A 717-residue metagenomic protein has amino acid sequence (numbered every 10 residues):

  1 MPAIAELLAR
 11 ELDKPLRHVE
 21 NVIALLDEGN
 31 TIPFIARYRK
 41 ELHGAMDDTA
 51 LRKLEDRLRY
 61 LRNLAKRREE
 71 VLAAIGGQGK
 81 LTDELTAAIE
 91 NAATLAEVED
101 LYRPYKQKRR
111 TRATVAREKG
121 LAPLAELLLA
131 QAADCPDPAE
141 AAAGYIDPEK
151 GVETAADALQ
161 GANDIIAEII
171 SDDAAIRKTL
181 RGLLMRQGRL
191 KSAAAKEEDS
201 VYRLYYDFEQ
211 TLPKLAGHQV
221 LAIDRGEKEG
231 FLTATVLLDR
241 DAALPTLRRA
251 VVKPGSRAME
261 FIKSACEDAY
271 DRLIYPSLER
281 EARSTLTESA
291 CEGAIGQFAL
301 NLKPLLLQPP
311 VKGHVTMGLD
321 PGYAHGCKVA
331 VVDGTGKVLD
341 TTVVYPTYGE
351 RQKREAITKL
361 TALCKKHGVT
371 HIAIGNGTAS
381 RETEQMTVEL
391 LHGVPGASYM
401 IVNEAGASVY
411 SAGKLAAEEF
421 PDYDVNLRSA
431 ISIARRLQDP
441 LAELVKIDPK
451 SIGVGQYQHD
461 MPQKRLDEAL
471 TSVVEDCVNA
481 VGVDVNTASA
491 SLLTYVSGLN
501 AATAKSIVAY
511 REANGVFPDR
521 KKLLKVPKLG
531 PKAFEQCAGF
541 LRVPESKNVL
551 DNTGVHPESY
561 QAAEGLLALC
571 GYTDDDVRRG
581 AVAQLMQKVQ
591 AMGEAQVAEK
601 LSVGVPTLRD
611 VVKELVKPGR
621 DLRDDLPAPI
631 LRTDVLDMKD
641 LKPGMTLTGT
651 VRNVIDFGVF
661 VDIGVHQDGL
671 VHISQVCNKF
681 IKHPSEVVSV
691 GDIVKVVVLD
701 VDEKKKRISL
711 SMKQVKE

Functional and structural regions predicted by a protein language model:
M1-E20, D27: Generic start-of-chain signal for non-secretory N-termini
I4, D56, R62-K80, E90 (+5 more regions): Long, highly charged, low-complexity intrinsically disordered interaction regions that mediate electrostatic DNA/RNA
P15-L16, E28-G29, L95-A96, L121 (+20 more regions): Short flexible coil/turn linkers enriched for glycine and charged/polar residues that connect secondary-structure
F34, A50-K53, Y60-G318, G322-Y423 (+1 more regions): Duplex nucleic acid-engaging cores and interfaces of nucleic-acid transaction enzymes
Y38-K40, L129, D239, P321 (+11 more regions): Short, ordered loop/turn segments at secondary-structure junctions
A74, N91, E99-Y102, G226-D239 (+4 more regions): Structured, non-catalytic alpha/beta "coupling" segments that mediate domain-domain communication and provide generic
G182-R189, L319-Y323, G377-E382, V402-V409 (+5 more regions): A glycine-rich phosphate-binding loop feature that marks nucleotide/adenosyl-phosphate handling sites
V543-E717: Single-stranded RNA-binding regions, centering on S1/OB-family and related RNA-binding modules
